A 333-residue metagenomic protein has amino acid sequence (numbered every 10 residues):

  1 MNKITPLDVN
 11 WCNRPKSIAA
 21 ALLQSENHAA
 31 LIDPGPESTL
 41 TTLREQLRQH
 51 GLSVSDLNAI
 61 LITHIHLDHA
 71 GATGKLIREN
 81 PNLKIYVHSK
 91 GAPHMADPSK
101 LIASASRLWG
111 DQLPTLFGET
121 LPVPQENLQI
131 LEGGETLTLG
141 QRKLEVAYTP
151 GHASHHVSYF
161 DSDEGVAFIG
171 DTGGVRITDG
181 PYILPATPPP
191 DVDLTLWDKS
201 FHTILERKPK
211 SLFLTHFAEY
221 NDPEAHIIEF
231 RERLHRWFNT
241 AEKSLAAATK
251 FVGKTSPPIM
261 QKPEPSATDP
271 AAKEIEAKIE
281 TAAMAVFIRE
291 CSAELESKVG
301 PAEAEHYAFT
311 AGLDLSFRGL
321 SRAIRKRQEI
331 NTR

Functional and structural regions predicted by a protein language model:
M1-H50, V54-D56, Y159-D171: Conserved beta-strand hairpin/beta-sheet module of binuclear metal-dependent hydrolase folds, prominently
A30-I32, L61, I85, V166-F168 (+1 more regions): Residue-level marker for buried hydrophobic side chains located in beta-strands that build the well-ordered beta-sheet
P36, K143-Y148, S154-E224: Metallo-beta-lactamase
D56-D68: Metallo-beta-lactamase
A70-N80, D97-P98: Metal-dependent catalytic neighborhoods of phosphoester/phosphodiester hydrolases
M95-A147, D198-H202: Metallo-beta-lactamase
D198-F251, A267-A277: Divalent-metal (often Zn2+) His-rich catalytic cores of metallo-beta-lactamase-fold enzymes
K243-R333: C-terminal regulatory/interaction regions
